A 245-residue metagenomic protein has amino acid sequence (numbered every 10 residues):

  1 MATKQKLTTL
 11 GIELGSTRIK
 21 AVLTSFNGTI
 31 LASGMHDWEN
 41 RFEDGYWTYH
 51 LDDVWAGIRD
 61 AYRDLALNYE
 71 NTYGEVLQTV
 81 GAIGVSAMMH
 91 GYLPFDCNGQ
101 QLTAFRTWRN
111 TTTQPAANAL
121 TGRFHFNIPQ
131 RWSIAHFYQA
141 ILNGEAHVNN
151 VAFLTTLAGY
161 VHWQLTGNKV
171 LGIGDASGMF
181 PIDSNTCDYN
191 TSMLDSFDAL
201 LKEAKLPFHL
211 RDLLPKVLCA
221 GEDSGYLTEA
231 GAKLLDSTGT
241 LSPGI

Functional and structural regions predicted by a protein language model:
M1-L7: Non-catalytic pre-domain segments flanking phosphatase-related domains
A2, I12-G15, G84-S86: Short loop/turn motifs at secondary-structure junctions and domain boundaries
T3, I19, G74: N-terminal glycine-rich, Lys/His-bearing helix-loop that initiates the first secondary-structure elements of many
T9, L14-D52, Q100-T107: Short glycine-rich, Thr/Ser-proximal phosphate-binding strand/loop in the N-terminal lobe of ATP-dependent enzymes
T9, V54-A56, S133, F153: N-terminal start-of-chain detector that recognizes signal peptides and the immediate post-cleavage beginning
G34-E75, A119, H125: N-terminal phosphate-binding loop and adjacent alpha-helix
R63-I245: Glycine-rich phosphate-binding/catalytic subdomain of phosphoryl-transfer and nucleotide/sugar-phosphate-processing
